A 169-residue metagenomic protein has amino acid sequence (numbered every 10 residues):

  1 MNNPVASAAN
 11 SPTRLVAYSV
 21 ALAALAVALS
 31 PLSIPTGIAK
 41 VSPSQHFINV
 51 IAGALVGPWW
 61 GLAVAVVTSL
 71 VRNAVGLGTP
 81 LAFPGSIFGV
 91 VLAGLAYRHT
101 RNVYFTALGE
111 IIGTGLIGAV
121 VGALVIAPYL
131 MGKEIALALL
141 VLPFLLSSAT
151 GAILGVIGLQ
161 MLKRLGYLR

Functional and structural regions predicted by a protein language model:
M1-R169: Loop-helix junctions at membrane interfaces
